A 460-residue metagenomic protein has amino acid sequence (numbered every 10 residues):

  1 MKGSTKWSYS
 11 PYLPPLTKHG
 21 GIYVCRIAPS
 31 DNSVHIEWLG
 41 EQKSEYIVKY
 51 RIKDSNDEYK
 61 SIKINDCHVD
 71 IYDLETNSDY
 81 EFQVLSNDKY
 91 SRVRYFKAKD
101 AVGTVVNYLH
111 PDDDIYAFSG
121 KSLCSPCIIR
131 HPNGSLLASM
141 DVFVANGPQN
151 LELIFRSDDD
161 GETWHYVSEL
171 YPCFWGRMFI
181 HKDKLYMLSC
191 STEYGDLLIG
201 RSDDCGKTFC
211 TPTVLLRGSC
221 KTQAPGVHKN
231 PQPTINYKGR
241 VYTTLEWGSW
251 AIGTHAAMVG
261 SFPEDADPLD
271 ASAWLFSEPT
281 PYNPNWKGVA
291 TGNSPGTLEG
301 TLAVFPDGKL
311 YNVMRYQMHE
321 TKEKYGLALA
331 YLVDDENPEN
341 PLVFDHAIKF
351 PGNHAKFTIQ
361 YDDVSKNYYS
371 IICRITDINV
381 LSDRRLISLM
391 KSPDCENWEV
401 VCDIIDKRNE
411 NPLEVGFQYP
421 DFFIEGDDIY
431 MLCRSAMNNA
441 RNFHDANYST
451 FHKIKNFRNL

Functional and structural regions predicted by a protein language model:
M1-V24, S33, E37, E41-N65 (+8 more regions): Beta-rich carbohydrate-recognition and catalytic domains
H354-K356: Alpha-helical scaffolding within the catalytic cores of extracellular/periplasmic polymer-degrading hydrolases
I359: Catalytic cores of secreted/periplasmic lytic hydrolases that degrade extracellular macromolecules
E414-F417: A short, acidic, amphipathic alpha-helical segment used as a generic capping/interface helix at domain edges
